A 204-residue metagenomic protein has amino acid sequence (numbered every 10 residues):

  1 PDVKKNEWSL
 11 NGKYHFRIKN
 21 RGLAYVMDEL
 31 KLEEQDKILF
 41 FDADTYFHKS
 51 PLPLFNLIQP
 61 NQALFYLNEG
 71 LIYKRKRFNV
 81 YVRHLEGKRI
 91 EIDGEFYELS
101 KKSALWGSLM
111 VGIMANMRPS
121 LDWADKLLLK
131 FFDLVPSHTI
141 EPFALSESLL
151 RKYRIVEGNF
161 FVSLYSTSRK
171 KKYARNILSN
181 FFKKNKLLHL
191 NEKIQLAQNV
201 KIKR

Functional and structural regions predicted by a protein language model:
P1-R204: Glycosyltransferase catalytic domains, chiefly GT-A lineage
